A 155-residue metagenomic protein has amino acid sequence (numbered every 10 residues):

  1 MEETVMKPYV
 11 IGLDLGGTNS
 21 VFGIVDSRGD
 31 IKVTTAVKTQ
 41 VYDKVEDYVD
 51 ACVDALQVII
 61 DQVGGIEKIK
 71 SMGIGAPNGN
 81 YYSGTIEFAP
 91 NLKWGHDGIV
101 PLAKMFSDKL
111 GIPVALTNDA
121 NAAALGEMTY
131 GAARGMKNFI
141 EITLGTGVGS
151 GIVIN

Functional and structural regions predicted by a protein language model:
E2-K7, G23-V25, T34-A36, Q40-E46 (+4 more regions): Glycine/GP-enriched mid-protein hinge/lid loop-to-helix segment characteristic of carbohydrate kinases
V5-D54, E67, I86-F88: Short glycine-rich, Thr/Ser-proximal phosphate-binding strand/loop in the N-terminal lobe of ATP-dependent enzymes
D14-G16, G73, T143-G145: Conserved S-adenosyl-L-methionine
T18-N19, A122, T146-G149: Conserved A3 ("GATE") glycine/threonine-rich loop of ANL adenylate-forming enzymes
V45-V53, K70-M72, N78-N138: Glycine-rich phosphate-binding loop and adjoining helix at the ATP-binding site of ATP-dependent phosphoryl-transfer
I60-I66, G131-A133: Alpha-helix termini
P77-N80, G145-G147: Short glycine-rich anion-binding loops that position phosphate/pyrophosphate groups of nucleotides and phosphorylated
